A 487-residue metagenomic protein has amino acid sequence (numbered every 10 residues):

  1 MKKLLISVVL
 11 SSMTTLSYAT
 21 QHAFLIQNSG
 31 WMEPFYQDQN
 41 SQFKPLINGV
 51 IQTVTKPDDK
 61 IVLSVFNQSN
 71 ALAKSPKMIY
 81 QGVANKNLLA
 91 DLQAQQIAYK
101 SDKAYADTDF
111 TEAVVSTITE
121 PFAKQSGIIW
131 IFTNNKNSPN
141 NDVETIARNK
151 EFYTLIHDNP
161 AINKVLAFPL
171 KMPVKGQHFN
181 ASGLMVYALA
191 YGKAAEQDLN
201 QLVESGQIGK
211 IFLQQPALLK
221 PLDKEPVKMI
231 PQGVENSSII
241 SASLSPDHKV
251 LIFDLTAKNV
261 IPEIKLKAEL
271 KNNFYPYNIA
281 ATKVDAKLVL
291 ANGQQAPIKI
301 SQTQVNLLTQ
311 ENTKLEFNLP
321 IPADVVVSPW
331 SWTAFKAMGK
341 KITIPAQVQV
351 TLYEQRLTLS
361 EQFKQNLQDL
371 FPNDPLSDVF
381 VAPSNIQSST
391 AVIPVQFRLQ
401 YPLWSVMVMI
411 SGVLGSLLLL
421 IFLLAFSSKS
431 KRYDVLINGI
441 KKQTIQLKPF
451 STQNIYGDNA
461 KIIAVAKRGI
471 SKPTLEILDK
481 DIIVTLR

Functional and structural regions predicted by a protein language model:
T20-H22, G30-L63, V143-N159: …and closely analogous acidic/polar surface helices at protein-protein or active-site interfaces in A-domain-like
I26-S29, T117, S126-D142: DG-centered beta-turn motif at the end of beta-strands
A71-W130, A167-P173: Von Willebrand factor
K136-A194, R356-A382: VWA/integrin I-like adhesion module and closely mimicked acidic/polar interface patches used
L155-F253: Von Willebrand factor type A / integrin I
A242-L244, H248-Y401: Membrane-proximal extracellular "stem/stalk" segments of glycoproteins immediately N-terminal to a transmembrane helix
Y401-K429: Selective detector of the "anchor" transmembrane alpha-helix that sits immediately C-terminal
S428-R487: Cytoplasmic C-terminal tails of single-pass
